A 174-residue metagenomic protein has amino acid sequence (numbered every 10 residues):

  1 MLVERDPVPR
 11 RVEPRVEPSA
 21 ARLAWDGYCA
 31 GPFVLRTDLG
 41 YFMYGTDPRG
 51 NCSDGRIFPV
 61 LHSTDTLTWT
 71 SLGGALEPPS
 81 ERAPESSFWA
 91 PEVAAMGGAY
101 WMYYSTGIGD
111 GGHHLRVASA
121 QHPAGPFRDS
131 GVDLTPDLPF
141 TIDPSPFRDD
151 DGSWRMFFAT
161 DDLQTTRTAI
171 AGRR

Functional and structural regions predicted by a protein language model:
M1-R174: Carbohydrate-active catalytic/glycan-binding domains of CAZyme proteins, especially the secreted or lumenal ectodomains
